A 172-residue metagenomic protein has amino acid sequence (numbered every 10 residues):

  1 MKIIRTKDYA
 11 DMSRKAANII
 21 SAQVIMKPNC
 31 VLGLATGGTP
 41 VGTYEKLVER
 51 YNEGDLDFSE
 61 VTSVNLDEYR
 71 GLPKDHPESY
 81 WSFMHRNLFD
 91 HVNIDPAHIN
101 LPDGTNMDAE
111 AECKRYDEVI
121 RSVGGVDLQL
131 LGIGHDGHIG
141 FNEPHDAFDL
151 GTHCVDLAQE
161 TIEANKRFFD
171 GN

Functional and structural regions predicted by a protein language model:
M1-L32, E110: N-terminal glycine-/serine-/threonine-rich phosphate-binding loop
A17-I25, V48, N52, H85-F89 (+1 more regions): Generic structural signal for well-ordered alpha-helical scaffold segments
M26-N52: Glycine-rich N-terminal segment of FAD-binding domains in flavoprotein oxidoreductases, spanning the beta-loop-helix
C30, G38-T43, V119-P144: A glycine-rich beta-strand to alpha-helix segment that forms a phosphate/ribose-binding loop at ligand/cofactor sites
K46-D57, Y80, P144-C154: A glycine- and small-aliphatic-rich helix-loop capping segment at beta-alpha/alpha-beta transitions that lines
L56-L128: Ligand-binding beta-strand-loop-alpha-helix segment within the catalytic cores of soluble metabolic enzymes
G140-N172: Class I SAM-dependent methyltransferase SAM-binding "motif I" and its flanking Rossmann-like core
